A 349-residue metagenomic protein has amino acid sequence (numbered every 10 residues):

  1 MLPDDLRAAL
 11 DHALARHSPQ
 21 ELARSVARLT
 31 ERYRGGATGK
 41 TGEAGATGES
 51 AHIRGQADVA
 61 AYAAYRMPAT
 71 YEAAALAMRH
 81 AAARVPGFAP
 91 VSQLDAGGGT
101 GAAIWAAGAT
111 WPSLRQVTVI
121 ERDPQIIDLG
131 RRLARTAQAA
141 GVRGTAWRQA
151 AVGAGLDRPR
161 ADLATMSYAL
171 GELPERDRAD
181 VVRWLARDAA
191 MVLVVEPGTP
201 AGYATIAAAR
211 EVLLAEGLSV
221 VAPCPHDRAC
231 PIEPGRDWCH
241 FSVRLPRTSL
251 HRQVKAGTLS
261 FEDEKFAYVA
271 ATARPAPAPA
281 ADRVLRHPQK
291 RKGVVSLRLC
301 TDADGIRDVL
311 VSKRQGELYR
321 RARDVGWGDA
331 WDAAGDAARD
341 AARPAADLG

Functional and structural regions predicted by a protein language model:
M1-G42, T47-G48: N-terminal auxiliary segments of SAM/dcSAM-dependent transferases
S50-A77, A81: Class I SAM-dependent methyltransferase Rossmann-like catalytic core, especially the SAM/SAH-binding loop
F88-G99: Conserved class I S-adenosyl-L-methionine
T100-S113: Conserved SAM-binding loop of SAM-dependent methyltransferases across substrates and taxa, primarily the Class I
D162-R176: A short SAM/SAH-binding and catalytic strip from SAM-dependent methyltransferases
A189-G198: Conserved beta-strand signature within the Rossmann-like core of class I S-adenosyl-L-methionine
G198-R298: Substrate-binding/catalytic lobe of Class I Rossmann-like enzymes that use SAM or dcSAM, i.e., the mid-to-C-terminal
Q253-G349: C-terminal lobe and adjacent flexible extensions of AdoMet/dcAdoMet transferase-like proteins
